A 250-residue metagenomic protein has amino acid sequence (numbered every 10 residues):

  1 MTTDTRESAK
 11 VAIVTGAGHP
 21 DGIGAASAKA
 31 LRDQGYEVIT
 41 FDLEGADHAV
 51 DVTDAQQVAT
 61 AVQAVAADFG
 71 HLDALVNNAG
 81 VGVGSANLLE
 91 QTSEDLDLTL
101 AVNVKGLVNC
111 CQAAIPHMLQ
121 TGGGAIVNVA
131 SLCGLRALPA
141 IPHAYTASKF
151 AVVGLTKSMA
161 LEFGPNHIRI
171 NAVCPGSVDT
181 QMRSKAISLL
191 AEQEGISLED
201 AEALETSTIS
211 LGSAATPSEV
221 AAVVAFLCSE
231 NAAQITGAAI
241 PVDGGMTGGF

Functional and structural regions predicted by a protein language model:
T2, G82-S85, R136, S213 (+2 more regions): Short C-terminal tail/terminal secondary-structure segment of NAD(P)H-dependent dehydrogenase/reductase domains
T3-V38: Canonical Rossmann dinucleotide-binding motif of NAD(H)/NADP(H)-dependent dehydrogenases/reductases, specifically
A86-L88, D95-L98, I126, E205: Substrate-binding pocket helix/loop in short-chain dehydrogenase/reductase
C111, S148, T156: Active-site helix of classical SDR
P116, L161-E162, A233: Alpha-helical segment proximal to the catalytic Tyr-Lys
S131: Residue(s) in the substrate-gating loop at a strand-loop-helix junction that position the organic substrate next
G164, R169, I235-G237: Short, small/polar-rich loop/turn modules that mediate ligand/substrate recognition or access, typified
